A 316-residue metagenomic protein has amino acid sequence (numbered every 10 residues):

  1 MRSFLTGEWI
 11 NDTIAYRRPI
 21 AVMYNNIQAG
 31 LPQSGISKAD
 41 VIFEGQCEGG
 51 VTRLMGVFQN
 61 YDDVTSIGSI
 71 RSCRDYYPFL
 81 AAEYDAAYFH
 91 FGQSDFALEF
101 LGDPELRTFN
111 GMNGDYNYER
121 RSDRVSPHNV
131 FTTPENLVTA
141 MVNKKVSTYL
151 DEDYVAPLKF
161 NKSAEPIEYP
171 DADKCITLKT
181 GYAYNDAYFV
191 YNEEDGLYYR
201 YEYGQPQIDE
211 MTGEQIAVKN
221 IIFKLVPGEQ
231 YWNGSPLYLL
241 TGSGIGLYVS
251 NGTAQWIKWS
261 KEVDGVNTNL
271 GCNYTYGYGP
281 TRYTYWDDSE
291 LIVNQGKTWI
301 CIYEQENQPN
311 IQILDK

Functional and structural regions predicted by a protein language model:
M1-V41, E48-K316: A surface/extracellular/periplasmic glyco- and lipid-processing/surface-interacting theme
